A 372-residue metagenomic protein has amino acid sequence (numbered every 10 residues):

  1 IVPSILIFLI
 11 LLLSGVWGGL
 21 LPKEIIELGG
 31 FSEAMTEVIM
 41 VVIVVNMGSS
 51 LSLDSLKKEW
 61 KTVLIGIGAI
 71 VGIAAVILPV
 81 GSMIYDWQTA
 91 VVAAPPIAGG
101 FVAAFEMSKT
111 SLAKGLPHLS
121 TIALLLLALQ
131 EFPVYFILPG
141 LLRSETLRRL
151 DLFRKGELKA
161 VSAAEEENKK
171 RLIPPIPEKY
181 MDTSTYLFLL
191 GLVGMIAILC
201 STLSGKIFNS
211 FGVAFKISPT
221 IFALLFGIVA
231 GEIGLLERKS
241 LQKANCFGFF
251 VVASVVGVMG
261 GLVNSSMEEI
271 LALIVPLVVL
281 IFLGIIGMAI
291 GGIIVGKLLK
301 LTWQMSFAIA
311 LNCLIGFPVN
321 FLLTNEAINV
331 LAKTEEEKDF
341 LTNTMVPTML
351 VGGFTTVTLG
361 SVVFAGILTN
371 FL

Functional and structural regions predicted by a protein language model:
I1-S32, M47-S49, N168-F247: Structural signature of multi-pass alpha-helical membrane transport proteins
S4-V16, I65-L78, P96-F105, G248-L262 (+2 more regions): Small-residue-rich segments of transmembrane alpha-helices in multi-pass membrane proteins, especially helix faces
S4-W17, I43-N46, I73-G81, L126-L138 (+5 more regions): Hydrophobic core segments of alpha-helical transmembrane domains in multi-pass membrane transport and ion-translocation
V16-W17, V76-S82, S108-S111, L116 (+3 more regions): Hydrophobic alpha-helical transmembrane segments in multi-pass integral membrane proteins
L28-I39, V45-P79, L124-L126, L190 (+3 more regions): Entry/N-cap segments of selected transmembrane alpha helices and their immediately preceding amphipathic helices
V76-D86, L125-R171, I294-L301, G352-L372: Juxtamembrane and boundary regions of transmembrane helices in multi-pass small-molecule transporters and channels
I84-L119, L125, I137, T302-L359: Alpha-helical membrane segments and immediately flanking helix-loop junctions that form or couple to the substrate/ion
L142-L187, I328-P347: Intrinsically disordered, low-complexity non-transmembrane regions of multi-pass membrane transporters
